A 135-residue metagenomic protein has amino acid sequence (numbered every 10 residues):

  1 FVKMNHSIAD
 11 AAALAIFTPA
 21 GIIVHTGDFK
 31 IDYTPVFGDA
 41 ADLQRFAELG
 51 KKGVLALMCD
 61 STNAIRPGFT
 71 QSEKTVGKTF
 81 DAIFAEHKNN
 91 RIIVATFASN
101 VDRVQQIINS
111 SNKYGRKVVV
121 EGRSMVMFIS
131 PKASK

Functional and structural regions predicted by a protein language model:
F1-K135: His/Asp/Glu-rich metal-coordinating catalytic cores of metallo-dependent phosphodiesterases/hydrolases acting on
